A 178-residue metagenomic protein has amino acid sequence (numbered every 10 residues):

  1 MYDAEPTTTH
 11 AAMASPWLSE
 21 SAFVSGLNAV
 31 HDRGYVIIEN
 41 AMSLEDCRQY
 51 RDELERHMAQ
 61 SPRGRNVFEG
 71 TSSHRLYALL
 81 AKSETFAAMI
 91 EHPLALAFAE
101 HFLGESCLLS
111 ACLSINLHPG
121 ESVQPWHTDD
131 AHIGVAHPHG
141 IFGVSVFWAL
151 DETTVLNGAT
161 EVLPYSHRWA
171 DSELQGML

Functional and structural regions predicted by a protein language model:
M1-R33, I38-H137: Non-heme Fe(II)-dependent double-stranded beta-helix
A11, T153-L178: Double-stranded beta-helix
E45, H57, D151-T153, Y165: Generic structural motif
K82, S110, F142-V144, L156-G158: Residues that flank catalytic or metal-binding motifs in active/ligand-binding sites
F102, A136-V155: Short, conserved beta-strand element in jelly-roll/cupin
L113, T128-D130, W148-E152, V162-P164: Short, structured patches in soluble enzyme cores that scaffold and shape functional sites
P125-G134, W148, W169, G176-L178: Active-site glycine-rich loop that binds ribose-phosphate moieties when present
